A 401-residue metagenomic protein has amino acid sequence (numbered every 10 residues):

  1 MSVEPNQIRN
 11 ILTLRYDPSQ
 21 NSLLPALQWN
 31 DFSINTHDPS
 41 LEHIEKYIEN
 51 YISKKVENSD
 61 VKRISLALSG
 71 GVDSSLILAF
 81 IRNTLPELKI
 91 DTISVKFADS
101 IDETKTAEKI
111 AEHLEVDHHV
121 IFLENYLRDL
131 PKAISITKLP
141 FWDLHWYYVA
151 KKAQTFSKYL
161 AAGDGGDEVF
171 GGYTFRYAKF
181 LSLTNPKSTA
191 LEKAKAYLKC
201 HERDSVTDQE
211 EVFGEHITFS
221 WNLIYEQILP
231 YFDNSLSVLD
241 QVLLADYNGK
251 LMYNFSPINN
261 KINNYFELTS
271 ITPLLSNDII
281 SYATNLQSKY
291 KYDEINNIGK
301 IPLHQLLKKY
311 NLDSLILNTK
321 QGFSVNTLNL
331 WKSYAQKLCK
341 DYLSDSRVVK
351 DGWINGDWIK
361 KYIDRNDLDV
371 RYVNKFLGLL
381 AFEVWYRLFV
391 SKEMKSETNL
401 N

Functional and structural regions predicted by a protein language model:
M1-N35, E49-S53, W146, F382: N-terminal glutamine amidotransferase
E4-Q7, V348-N401: Acidic, carboxylate-rich catalytic segments that either coordinate divalent cations
P5, L12-R15, L23, L160-A162 (+3 more regions): Short hydrophobic-aromatic micro-motifs
W29-L239, K261-Y310, T327-L328, K375 (+1 more regions): ATP-dependent adenylate-handling active sites, centered on carboxylate activation for C-N bond formation
I121-D129, M252-P257, K350-K361: Active-site-adjacent bridging/hinge elements
L239-K250, F376: Bilobed periplasmic-binding protein-like "clamshell/Venus-flytrap" ligand-binding domains
Y247-K261, Y282-A283, A381: Short Ser/Thr-interspersed hydrophobic loop/turn segments at strand-loop and sheet-helix junctions that line or gate
N311-D369: PAPS-dependent sulfotransferase catalytic core
